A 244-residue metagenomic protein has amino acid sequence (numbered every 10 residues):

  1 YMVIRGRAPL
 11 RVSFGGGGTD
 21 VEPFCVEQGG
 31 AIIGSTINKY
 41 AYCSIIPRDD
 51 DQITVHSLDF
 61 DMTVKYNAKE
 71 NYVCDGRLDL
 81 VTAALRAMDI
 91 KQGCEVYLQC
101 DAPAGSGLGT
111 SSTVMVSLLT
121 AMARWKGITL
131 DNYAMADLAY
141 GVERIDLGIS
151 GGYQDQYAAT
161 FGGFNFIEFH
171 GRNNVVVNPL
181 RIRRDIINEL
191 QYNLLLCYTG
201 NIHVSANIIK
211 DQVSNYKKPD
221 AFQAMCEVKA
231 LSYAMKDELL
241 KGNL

Functional and structural regions predicted by a protein language model:
M2-G15, T19-V26, I32-G34, Y42-I90 (+2 more regions): C-terminal nucleotide
H56, E95-L98, L130-G141: Beta-strand segments within the central parallel beta-sheet cores of soluble alpha/beta enzyme folds
F60, Q99-D101: Short linear capping/connector segments at secondary-structure termini
A102-S106: Short pre-catalytic strand/loop immediately N-terminal to key active-site residues, enriched for Gly-Thr
L108-I128, N132: DPxDG-like acidic metal-binding loop motif
